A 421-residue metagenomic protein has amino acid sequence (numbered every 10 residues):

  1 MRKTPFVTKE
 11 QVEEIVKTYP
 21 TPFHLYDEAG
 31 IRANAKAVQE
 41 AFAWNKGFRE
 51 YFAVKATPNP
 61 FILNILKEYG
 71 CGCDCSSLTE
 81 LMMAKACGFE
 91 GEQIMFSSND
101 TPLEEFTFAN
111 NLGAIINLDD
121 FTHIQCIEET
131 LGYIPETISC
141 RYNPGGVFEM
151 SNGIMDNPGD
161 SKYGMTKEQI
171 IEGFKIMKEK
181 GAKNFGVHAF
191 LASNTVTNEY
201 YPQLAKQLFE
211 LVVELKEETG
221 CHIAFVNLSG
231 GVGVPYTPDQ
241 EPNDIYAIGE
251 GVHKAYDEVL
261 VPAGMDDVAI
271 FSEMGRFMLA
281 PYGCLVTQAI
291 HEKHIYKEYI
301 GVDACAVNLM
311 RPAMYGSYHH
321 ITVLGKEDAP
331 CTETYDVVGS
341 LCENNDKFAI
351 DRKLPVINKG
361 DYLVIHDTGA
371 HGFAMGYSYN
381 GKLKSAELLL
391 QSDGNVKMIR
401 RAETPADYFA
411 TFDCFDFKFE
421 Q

Functional and structural regions predicted by a protein language model:
M1-E136, I171, K175-E179, K183 (+3 more regions): A charged N-terminal "starter" segment
Q11, D27-G30, N34, V38 (+19 more regions): General structural feature for long, well-ordered alpha-helical segments within catalytic domains of soluble enzymes
I31, K55, S77, A109 (+6 more regions): Conserved, mostly hydrophobic/aromatic
F52, C73-S76, F96, N117-D120 (+6 more regions): General beta-strand structural signal in soluble alpha/beta enzymes
P58, L81, P102, I124-Q125 (+6 more regions): Glycine-rich nucleotide phosphate-binding loop and flanking beta-alpha elements of Rossmann-like dinucleotide-binding
Y133-V147: Glycine-rich, aromatic-flanked loop segments that form ligand/cofactor-binding clefts across common enzyme folds
P144-H291: Active-site loop/helix belt of alpha/beta enzymes
L260, M265-Q421: Charged (often Lys/Glu-rich) extended helix/loop segments that serve as interaction or gating elements
